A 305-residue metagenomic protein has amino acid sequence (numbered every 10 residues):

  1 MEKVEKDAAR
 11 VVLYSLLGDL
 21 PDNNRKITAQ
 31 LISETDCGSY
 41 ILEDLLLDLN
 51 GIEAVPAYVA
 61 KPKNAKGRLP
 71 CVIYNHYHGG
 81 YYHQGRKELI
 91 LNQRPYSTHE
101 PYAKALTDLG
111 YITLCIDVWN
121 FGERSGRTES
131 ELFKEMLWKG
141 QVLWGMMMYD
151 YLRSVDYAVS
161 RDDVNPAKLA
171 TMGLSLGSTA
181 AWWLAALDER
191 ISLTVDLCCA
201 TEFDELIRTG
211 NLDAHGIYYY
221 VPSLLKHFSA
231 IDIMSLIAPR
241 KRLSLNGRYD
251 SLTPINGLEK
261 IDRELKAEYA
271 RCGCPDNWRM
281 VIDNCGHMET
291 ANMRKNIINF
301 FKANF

Functional and structural regions predicted by a protein language model:
D22-G67: N-terminal cap/lid segment of alpha/beta-hydrolase-fold proteins
G67, H76-Y149, S154-S160, L206-R208: Cap/lid segment of the alpha/beta-hydrolase catalytic domain
D163-S175: Alpha/beta-hydrolase fold nucleophile elbow
G173-A185: Glycine-rich nucleophile elbow surrounding the catalytic serine of serine-hydrolase chemistry
L193-M234, P239, L252-D262, A270-C274: Mobile cap/lid helix-loop segments that gate and shape the active-site cleft of serine hydrolases
I217, R263, E268-F305: C-terminal catalytic histidine-bearing segment of alpha/beta-hydrolase fold enzymes
I237, S244-N246: Short beta-strand/loop motif that positions the catalytic acidic residue of the alpha/beta-hydrolase fold
R248-N256, H287-M288: Acidic catalytic loop of the alpha/beta-hydrolase fold
